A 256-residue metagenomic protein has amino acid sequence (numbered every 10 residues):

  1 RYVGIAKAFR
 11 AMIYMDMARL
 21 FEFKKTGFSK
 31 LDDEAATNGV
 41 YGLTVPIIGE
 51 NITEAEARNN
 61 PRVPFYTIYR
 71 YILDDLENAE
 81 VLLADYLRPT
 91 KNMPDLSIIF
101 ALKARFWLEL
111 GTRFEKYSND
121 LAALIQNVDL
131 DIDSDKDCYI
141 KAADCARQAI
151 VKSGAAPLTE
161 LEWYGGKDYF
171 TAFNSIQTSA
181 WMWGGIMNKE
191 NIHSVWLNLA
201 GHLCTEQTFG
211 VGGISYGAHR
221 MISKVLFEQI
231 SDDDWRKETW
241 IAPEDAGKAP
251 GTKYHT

Functional and structural regions predicted by a protein language model:
R1-A8, M17-T256: Structured, solvent-exposed acidic/aromatic patches
Y14: Carboxylate/His-rich catalytic cores and anion/metal-binding grooves
